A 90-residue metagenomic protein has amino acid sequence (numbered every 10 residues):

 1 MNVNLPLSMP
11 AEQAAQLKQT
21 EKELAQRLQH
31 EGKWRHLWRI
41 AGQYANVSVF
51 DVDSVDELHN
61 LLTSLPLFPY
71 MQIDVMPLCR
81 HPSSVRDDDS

Functional and structural regions predicted by a protein language model:
M1-S90: Conserved, structured core segments of small domains
